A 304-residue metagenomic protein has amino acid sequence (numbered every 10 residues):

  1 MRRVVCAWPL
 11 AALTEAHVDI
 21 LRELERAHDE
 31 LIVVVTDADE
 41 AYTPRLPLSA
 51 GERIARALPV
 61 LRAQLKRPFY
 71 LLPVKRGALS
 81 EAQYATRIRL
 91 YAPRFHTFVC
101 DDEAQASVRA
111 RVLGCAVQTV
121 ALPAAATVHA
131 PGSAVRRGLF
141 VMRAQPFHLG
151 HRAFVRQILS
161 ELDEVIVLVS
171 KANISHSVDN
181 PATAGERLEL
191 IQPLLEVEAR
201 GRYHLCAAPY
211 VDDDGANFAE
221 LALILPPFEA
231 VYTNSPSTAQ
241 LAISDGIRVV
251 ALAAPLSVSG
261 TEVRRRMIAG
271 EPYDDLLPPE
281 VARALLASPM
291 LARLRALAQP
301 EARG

Functional and structural regions predicted by a protein language model:
M1-G304: Nucleotidyltransferase catalytic core that binds NTPs
